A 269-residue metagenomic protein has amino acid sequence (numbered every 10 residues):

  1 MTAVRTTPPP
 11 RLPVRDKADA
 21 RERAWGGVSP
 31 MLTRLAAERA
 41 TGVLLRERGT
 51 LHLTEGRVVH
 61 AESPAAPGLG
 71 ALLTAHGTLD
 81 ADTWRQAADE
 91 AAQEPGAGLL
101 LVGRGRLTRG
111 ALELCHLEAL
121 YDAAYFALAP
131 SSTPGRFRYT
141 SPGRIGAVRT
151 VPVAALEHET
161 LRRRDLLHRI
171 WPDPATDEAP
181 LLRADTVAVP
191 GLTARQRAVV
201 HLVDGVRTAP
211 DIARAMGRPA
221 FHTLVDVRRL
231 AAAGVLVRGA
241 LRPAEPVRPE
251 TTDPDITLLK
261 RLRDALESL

Functional and structural regions predicted by a protein language model:
M1-L269: Acidic, Ser/Thr/Pro-enriched low-complexity segments and adjacent helix/loop capping patches that create flexible
